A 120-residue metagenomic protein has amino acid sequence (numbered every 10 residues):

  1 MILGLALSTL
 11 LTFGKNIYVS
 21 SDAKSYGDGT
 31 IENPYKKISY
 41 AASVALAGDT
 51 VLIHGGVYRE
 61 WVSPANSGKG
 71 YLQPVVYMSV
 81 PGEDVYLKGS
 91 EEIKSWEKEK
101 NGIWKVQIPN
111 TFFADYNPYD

Functional and structural regions predicted by a protein language model:
M1-T9: Bacterial N-terminal signal peptides
Y18-D120: Extracellular polysaccharide-degrading/modifying enzymes targeting complex plant/algal/animal polysaccharides
